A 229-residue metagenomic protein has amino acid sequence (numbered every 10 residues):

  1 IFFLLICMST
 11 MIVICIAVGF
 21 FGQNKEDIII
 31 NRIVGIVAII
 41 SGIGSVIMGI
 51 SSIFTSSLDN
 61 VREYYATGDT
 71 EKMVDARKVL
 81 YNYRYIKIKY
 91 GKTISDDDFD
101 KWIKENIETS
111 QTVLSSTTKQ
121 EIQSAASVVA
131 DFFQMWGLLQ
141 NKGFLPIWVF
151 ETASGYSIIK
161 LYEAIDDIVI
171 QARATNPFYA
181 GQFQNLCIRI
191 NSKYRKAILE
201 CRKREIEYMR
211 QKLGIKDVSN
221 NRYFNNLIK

Functional and structural regions predicted by a protein language model:
I1-M8: Juxtamembrane interface helix immediately N-terminal to a transmembrane segment
S9-I14, S41-G44, Q134: Membrane-embedded alpha-helical transmembrane segments of multi-pass integral membrane proteins
M11-Q23: Juxtamembrane "helix exit" motif at the C-terminal ends of alpha-helical transmembrane segments in multi-pass membrane
F20-K104: Membrane-proximal alpha-helical anchors
D27-N31, S52, S56-D59, V113-S127 (+1 more regions): Short, solvent-exposed segments of well-ordered alpha helices
K72-A76, Q111, S115, S154 (+1 more regions): Cytoplasmic (intracellular) domains, linkers, and terminal tails of multi-pass ion channels
I88, I94-K104, T109-T112, M135 (+3 more regions): Conserved non-transmembrane functional hotspots
K119-K229: An amphipathic alpha-helical interaction surface
